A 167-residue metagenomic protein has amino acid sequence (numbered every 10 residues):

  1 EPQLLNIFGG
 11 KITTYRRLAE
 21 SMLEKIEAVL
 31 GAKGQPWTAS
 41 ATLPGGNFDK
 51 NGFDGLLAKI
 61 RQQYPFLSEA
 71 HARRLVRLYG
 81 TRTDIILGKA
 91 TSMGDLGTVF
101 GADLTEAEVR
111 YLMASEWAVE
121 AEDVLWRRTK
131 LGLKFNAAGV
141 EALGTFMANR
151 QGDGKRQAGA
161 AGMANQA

Functional and structural regions predicted by a protein language model:
E1-A167: C-terminal accessory subdomains/tails of enzymes that are appended
